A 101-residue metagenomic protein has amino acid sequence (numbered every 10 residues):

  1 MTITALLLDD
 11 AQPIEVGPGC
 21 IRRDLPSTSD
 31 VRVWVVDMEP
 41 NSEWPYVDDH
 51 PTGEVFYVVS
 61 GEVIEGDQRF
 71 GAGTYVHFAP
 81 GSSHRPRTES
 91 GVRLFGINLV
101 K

Functional and structural regions predicted by a protein language model:
M1-W34: A short, N-terminal "cap"/entry segment at the start of jelly-roll beta-barrel domains of the cupin/DSBH fold
P26-R32, E39-E54, F70: A short beta-loop-beta micro-motif enriched in histidine and acidic residues
D30, S60, G91: ATP/adenylate-binding site constellation spanning eukaryotic-like Ser/Thr protein kinases, ABC-transporter
E43-P45, I64, V76, P80-R85: Histidine-centered metal-chelating micro-motifs
P51-E65: Glycine- and acidic-residue-biased ligand/ion/polar-headgroup-sensing regions
R69, P80-K101: Ligand-binding loop in jelly-roll beta-barrel domains
